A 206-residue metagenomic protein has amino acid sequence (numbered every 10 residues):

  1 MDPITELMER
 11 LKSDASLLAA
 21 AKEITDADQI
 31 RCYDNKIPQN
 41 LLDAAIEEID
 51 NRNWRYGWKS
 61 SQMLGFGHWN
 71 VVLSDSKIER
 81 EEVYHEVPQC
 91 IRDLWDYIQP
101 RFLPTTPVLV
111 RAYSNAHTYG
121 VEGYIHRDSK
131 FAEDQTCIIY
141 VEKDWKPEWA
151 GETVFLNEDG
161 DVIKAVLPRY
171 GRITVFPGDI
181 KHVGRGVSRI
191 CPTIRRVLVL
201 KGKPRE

Functional and structural regions predicted by a protein language model:
D2-T105: Non-heme Fe(II)/2-oxoglutarate
R92-E206: Catalytic core of non-heme Fe(II) oxygenases with the double-stranded beta-helix
